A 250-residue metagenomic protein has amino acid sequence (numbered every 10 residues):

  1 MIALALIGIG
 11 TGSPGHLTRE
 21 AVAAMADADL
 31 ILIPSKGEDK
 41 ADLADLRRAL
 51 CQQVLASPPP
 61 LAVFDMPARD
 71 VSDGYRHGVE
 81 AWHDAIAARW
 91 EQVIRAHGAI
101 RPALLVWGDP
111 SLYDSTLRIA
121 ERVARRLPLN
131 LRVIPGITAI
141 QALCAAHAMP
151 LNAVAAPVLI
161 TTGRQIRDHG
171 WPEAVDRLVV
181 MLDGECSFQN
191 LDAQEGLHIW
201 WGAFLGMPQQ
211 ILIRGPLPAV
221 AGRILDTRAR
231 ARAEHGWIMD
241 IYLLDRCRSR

Functional and structural regions predicted by a protein language model:
M1-G15, R19-N130, R214-A221, R232-R250: Class I S-adenosyl-L-methionine
L4, G170-R250: A contiguous loop/helix-start segment that scaffolds small-molecule binding in enzyme catalytic cores
G10, D65-P67, P135-I137, R164 (+1 more regions): Residues at the C-termini of beta-strands that transition into short coil/loop
T11-P14, R164-I166, D183-C186: Short beta->alpha connector loops
I33, V63, L104-V106, V133-G136 (+3 more regions): General beta-strand structural signal in soluble alpha/beta enzymes
E38-A41, I137-Q141, S187-F188, M207-Q209: Short gly/pro/ser/thr-enriched loop/turn and capping motifs at secondary-structure boundaries
D42-A44, D73, A142-C144, G163-R164 (+2 more regions): Short, charged, surface-exposed secondary-structure boundary motifs
G108, L112-V175, A233-H235, R246-R250: Class I SAM-dependent methyltransferase SAM-binding "motif I" and its flanking Rossmann-like core
